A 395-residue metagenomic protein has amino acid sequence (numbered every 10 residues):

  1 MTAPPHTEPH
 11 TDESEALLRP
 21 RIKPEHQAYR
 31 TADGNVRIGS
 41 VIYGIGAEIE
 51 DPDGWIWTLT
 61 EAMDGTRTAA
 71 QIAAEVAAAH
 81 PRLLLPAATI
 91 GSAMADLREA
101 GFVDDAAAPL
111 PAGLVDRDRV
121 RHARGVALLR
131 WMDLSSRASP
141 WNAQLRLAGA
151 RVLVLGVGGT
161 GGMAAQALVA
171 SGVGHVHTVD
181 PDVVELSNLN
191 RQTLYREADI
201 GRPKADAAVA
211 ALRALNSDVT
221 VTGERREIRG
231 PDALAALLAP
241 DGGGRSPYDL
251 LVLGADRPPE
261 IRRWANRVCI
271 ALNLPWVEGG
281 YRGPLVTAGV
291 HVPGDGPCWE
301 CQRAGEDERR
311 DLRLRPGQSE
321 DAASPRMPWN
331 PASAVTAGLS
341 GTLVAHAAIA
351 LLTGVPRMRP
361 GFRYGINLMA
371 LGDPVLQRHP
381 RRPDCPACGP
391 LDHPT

Functional and structural regions predicted by a protein language model:
M1-T395: Adenine nucleotide-associated cytosolic modules
